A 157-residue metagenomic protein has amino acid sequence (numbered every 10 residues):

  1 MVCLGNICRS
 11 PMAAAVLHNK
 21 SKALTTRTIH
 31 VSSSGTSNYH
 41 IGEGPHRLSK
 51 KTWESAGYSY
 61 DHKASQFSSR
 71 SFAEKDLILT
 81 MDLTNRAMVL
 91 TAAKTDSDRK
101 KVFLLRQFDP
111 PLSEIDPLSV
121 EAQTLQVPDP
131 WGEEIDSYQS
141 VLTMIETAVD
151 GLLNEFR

Functional and structural regions predicted by a protein language model:
M1-K75, A87, N154-E155: Conserved active-site segments centered on acidic
V89-R157: Phosphate-binding/catalytic loops
